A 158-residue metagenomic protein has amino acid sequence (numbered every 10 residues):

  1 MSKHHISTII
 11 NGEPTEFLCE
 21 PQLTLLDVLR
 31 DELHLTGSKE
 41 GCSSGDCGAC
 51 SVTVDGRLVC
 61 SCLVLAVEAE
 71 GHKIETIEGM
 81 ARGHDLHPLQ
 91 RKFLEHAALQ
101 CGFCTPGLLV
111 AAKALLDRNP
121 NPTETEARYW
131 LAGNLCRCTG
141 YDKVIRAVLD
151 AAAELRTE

Functional and structural regions predicted by a protein language model:
M1-E158: Signature of N-terminal electron-transfer/Fe-S-associated modules in redox systems
